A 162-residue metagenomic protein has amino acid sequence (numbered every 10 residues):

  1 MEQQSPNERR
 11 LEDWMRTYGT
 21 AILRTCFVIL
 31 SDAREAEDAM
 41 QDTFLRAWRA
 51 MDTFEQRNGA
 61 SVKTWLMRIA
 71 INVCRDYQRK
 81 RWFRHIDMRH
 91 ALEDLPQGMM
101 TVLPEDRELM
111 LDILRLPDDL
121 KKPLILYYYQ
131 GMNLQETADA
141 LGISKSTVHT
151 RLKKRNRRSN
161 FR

Functional and structural regions predicted by a protein language model:
M1-R24, W48, R115, K121: A short, charge-rich alpha-helical start-of-domain segment used by transcription regulators
Q3-Q4, F44-G59, R81-W82: Sigma70-family region 2
T17-G19, V28-I29, I125-N133: Short helix-capping/turn signature of helix-turn-helix
Y18, R151-K154: Residues within the DNA-recognition helix of helix-turn-helix
R24, D38-L45, A60-N72: Structural recognition of an alpha-helix C-terminal capping motif at a helix-to-coil junction
T53, R68-M88: Arg/Lys-rich amphipathic alpha helix in sigma70-family domain 2
R84-E108: Internal acidic/polar
L114, D118-K122, Q130-T150, R157-F161: Helix-turn-helix DNA-binding module
